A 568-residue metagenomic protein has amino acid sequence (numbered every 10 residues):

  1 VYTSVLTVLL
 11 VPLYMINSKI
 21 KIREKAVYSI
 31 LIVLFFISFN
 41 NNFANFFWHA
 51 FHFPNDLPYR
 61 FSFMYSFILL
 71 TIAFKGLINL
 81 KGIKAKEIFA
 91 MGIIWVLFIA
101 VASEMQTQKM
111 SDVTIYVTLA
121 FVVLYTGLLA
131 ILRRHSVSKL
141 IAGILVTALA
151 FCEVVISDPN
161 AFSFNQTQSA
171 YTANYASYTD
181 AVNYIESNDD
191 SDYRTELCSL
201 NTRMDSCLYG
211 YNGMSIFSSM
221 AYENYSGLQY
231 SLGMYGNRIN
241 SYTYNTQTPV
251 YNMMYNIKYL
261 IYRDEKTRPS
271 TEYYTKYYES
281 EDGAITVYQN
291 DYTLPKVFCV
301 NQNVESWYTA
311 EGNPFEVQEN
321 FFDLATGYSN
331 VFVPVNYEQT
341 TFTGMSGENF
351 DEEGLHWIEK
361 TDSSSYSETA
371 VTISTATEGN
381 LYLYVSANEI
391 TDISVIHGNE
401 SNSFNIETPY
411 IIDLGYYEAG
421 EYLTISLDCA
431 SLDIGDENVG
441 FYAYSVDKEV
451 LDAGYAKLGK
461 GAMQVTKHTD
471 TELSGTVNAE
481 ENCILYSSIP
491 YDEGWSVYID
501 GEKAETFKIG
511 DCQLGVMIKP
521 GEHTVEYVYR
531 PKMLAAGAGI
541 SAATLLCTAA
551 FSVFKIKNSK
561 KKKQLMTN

Functional and structural regions predicted by a protein language model:
V1-V11: Individual transmembrane alpha-helix segments
A26-F43, H52-S177, P520-N568: Contiguous transmembrane helix-bundle modules in multi-pass membrane proteins
F61, L69-I72, V96-F98, V122-V123 (+5 more regions): C-terminal, active-site-flanking charged/polar segments
T147-A170, N183-Y255, L294, V300-Y328 (+2 more regions): Extracytoplasmic/lumenal acceptor-recognition loop(s) of multi-pass membrane glycoenzymes
N237-S280: Periplasmic/luminal catalytic loop of GT-C fold multi-pass membrane glycosyltransferases that transfer sugars from
M253-N256, G283-D351, G435-A453: Catalytic cores of secreted or luminal carbohydrate-active enzymes
Q339-N568: Active-site-proximal, structured, solvent-exposed surfaces of multi-pass membrane proteins that position macromolecular
